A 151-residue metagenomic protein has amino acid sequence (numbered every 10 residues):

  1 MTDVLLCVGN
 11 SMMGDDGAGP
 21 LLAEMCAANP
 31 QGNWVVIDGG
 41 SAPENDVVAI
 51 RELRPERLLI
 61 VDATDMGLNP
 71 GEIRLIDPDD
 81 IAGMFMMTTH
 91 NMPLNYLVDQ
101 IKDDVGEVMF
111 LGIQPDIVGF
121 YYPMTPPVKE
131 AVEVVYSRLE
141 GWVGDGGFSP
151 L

Functional and structural regions predicted by a protein language model:
M1-P115, Y122-L151: N-terminal catalytic or cofactor-binding beta/alpha core of small enzyme domains
